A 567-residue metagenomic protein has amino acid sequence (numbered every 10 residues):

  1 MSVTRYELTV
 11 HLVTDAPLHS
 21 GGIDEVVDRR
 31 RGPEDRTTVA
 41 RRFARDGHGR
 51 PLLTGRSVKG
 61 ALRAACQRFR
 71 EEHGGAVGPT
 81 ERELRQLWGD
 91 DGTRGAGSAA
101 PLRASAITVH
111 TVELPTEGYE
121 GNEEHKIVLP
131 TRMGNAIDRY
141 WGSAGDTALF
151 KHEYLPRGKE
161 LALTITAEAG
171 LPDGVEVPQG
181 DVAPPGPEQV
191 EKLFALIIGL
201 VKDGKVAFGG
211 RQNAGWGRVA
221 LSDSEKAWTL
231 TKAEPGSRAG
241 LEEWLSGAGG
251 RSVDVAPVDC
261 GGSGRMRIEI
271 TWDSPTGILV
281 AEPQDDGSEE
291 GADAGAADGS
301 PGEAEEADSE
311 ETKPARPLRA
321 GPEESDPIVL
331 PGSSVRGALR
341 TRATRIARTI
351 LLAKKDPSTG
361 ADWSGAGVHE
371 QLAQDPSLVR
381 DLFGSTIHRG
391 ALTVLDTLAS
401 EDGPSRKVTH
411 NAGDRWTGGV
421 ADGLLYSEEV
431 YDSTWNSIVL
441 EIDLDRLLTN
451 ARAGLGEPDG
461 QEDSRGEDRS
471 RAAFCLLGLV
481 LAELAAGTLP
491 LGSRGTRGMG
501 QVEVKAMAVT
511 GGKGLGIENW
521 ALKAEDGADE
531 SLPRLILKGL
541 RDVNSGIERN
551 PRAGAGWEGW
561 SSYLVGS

Functional and structural regions predicted by a protein language model:
M1-S567: Small/polar/charged residue-enriched interaction surfaces, especially the RNA/DNA-contacting tracks of RNP/CRISPR
